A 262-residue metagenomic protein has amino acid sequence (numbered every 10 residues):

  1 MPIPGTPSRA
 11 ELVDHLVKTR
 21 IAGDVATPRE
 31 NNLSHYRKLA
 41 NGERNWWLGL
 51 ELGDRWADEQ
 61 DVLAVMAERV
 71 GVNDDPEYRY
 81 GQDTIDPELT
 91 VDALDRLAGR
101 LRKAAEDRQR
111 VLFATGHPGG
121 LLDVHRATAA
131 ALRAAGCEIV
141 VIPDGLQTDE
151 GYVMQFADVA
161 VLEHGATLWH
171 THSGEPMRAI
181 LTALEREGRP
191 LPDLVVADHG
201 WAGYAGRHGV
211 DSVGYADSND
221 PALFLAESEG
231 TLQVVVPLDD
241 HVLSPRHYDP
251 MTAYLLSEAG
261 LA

Functional and structural regions predicted by a protein language model:
P2-G116, P143-G145: Metallocofactor- and cofactor-centric catalytic cores in central/energy metabolism, strongly enriched
A98-R102, L121-G136: Histidine-anchored nucleotide/phosphate-binding helix
A114-H125, D198-G203, N219-P221: Gly/Ser/Thr-rich loops at beta-strand to alpha-helix junctions that form or flank small-molecule/cofactor-binding
A127-I180: Long, charge-dense
A127-L132, R207-G214, E229-L232: Short, solvent-exposed amphipathic alpha-helical segments in soluble enzyme and RNA/protein-processing domains
A134-G145, V210-L225: Short, acidic/small-residue loops that bind anionic groups at enzyme active sites
I180-V210, G214-A216: Glycine-rich phosphate-binding loop
V213-A262: C-terminal functional extensions of proteins
